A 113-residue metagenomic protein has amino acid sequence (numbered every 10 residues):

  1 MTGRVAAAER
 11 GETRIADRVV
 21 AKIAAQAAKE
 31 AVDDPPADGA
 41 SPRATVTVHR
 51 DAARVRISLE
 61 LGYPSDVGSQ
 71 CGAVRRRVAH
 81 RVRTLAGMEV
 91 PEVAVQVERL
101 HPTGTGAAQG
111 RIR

Functional and structural regions predicted by a protein language model:
M1-G3, Q96-R113: Polar/charged, Gly/Pro-rich intrinsically disordered segments
T2-A44: N-proximal, solvent-exposed amphipathic alpha-helical segments enriched in charged/polar residues
R10, R14, L61-G68: Active-site oxyanion-binding pockets that recognize sulfate/phosphate
D34-G62, V97-P102: Short edge beta-strands and adjacent turn/loop segments
R50-A53, S65-G68, G72, H101-G104 (+1 more regions): Contiguous, function-dense segments enriched for cysteine-driven chemistry and partner/ligand-binding capacity
V67-E89: Short, non-transmembrane amphipathic alpha-helical segments
T84-P102: A short amphipathic beta-strand at an alpha->beta junction
